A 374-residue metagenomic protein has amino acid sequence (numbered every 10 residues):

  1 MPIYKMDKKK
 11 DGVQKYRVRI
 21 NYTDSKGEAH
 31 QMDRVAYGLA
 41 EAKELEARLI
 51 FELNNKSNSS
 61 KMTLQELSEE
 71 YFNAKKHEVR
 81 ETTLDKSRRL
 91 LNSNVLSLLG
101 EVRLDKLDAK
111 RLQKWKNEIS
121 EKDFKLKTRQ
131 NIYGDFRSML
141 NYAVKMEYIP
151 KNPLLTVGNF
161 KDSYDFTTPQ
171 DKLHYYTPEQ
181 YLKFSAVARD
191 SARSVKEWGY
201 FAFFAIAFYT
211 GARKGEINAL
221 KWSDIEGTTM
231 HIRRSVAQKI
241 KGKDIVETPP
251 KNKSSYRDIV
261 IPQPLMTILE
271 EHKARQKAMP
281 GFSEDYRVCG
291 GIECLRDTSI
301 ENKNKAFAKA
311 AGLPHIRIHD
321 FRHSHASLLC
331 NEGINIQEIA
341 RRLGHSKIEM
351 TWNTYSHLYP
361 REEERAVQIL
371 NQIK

Functional and structural regions predicted by a protein language model:
K9-K110, A274-F282: N-terminal DNA-binding module of tyrosine recombinases/phage integrases
S60, F72-Y148, P153, Q170 (+3 more regions): N-terminal core-binding DNA-recognition domain of tyrosine site-specific recombinases/integrases
E78, S235-V236, M266, L343-Q368: Catalytic-site neighborhood detector that most strongly recognizes the C-terminal catalytic loop/helix of tyrosine
R89, T177-L182, Q238, P262-P314: Active-site/catalytic core of tyrosine-dependent DNA strand-transfer enzymes
L126, Q130-G134, K145-K151, L155-K214 (+4 more regions): Basic, Lys/Arg- and aromatic-enriched nucleic-acid-binding interface segment
K145, F201-E216, K303-A308, R322-S346 (+1 more regions): C-terminal catalytic core of tyrosine-transesterase DNA break-rejoin enzymes
G158-N159, A219-A274: Conserved tyrosine-mediated DNA breakage-rejoining catalytic core shared by Y-recombinases
K241-T248, E332-I334, N353, H357-K374: DNA/chromatin major-groove-contacting recognition/catalytic segments
